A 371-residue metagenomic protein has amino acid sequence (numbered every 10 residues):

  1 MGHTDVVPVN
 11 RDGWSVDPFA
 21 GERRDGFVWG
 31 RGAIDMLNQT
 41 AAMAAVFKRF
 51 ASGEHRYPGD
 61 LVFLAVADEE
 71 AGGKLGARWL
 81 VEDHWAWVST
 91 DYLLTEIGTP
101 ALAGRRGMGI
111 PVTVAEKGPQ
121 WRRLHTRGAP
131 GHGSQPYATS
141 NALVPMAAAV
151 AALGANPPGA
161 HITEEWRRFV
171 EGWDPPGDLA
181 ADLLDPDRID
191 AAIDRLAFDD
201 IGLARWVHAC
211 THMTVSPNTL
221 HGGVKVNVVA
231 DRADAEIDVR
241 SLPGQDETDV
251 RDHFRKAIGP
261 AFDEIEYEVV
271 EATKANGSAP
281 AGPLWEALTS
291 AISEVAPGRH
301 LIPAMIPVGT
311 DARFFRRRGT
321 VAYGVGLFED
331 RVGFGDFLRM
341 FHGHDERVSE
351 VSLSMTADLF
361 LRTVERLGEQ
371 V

Functional and structural regions predicted by a protein language model:
M1-R31, T40, S52-G59: Acidic/His- and Gly-rich active-site-bordering loop/insert found across diverse amide/peptide-bond hydrolases
R24-D35, L301-I302, H344: Short pre-catalytic strand/loop immediately N-terminal to key active-site residues, enriched for Gly-Thr
F27-V28, I34-P111: Acidic/histidine-rich catalytic neighborhood of metal-dependent amide-processing enzymes
A45-S52, A148-A152, V239, R362-E365: Short glycine/serine- and small hydrophobic-enriched flexible loop segments
W85-W87, D91-Y92, G98-G107, V112-W121 (+3 more regions): Acidic-enriched catalytic cores of C-N bond-cleaving enzymes acting on peptides and small amides
V150-P158, D178-L184, A279-E329: Active-site-adjacent substrate-binding region of metalloamidase/peptidase-like peptide-processing proteins
A233-E247, R251, R255, F262-P307 (+1 more regions): Serine-dependent amide/ester hydrolase catalytic core
A272-K274, G298-G368: Zn-dependent metallopeptidase/amidohydrolase metal-coordination segment
